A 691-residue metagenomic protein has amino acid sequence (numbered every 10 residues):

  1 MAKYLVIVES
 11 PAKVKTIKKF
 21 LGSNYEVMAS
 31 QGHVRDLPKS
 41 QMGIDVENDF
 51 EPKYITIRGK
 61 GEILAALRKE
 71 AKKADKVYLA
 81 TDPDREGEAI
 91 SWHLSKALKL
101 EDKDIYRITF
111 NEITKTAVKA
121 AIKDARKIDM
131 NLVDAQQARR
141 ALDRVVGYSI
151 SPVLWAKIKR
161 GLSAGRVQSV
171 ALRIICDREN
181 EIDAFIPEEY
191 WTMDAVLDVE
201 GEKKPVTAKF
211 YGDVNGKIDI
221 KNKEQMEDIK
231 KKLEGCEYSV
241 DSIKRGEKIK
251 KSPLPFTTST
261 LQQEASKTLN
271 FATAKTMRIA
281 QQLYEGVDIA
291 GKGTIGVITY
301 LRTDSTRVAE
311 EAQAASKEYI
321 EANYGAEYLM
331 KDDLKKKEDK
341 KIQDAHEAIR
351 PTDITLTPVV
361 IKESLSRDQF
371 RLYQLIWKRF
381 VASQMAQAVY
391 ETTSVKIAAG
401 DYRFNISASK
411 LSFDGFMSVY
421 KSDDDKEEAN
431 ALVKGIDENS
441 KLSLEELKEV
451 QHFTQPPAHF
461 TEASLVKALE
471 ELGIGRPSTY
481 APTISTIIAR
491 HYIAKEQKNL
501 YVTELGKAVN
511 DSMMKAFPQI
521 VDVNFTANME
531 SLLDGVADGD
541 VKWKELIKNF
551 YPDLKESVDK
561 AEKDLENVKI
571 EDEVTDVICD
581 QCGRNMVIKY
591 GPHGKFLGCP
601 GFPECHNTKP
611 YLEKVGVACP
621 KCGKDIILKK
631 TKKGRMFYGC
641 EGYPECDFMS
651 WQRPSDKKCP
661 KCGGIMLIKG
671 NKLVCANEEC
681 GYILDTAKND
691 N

Functional and structural regions predicted by a protein language model:
M1-R140, S149, G212, I220-K221 (+1 more regions): Intrinsically disordered, low-complexity regulatory segments
A2-Y4, T16, Y25, S151 (+4 more regions): Basic, low-complexity terminal or inter-domain segments flanking catalytic cores
T16-F20, A66, A89-A97, A117-A121 (+9 more regions): Alpha-helical scaffold elements adjacent to nucleotide-binding pockets in ATP/GTP-utilizing enzyme cores
D82-P83, K159-S163, R245-L254, E264-A272 (+2 more regions): Conserved short loop/turn motifs at secondary-structure junctions
I113-A195, G246: C-terminal or mid-to-C-terminal helical accessory/interaction module adjacent to the motor/catalytic core
R139-I150, V167, L197-V199, K248-T260 (+6 more regions): Core structural elements
G216-L254, S440: Metal- or metallocofactor-binding catalytic centers and their adjacent structured scaffolds across diverse enzyme
V240-I243, K251-A265, K292-L301, P456-A468: Short acidic, hydrophobic short linear motifs in intrinsically disordered regions
